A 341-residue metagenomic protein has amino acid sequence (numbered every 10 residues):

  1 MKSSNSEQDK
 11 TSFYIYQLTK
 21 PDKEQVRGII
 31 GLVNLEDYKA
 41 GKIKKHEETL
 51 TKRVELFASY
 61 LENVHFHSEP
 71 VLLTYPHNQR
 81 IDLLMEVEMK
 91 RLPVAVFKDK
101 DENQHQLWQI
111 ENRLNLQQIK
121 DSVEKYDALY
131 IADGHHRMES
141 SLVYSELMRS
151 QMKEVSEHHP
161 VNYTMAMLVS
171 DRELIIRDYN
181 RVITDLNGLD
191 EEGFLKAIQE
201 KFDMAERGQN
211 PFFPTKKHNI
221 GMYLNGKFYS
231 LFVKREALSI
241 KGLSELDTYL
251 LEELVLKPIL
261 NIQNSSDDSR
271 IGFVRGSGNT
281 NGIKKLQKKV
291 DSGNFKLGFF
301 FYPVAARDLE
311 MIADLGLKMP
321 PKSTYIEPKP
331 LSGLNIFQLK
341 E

Functional and structural regions predicted by a protein language model:
M1-E341: Surface-exposed, charge/polar-rich loops and edge strands
